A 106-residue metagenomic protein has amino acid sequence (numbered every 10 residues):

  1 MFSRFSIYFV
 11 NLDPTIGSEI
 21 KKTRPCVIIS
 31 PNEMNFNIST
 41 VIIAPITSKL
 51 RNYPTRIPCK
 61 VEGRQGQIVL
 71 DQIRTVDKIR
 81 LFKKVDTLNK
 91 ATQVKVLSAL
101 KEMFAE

Functional and structural regions predicted by a protein language model:
M1-E106: Conserved functional hotspots at enzyme active or ligand-binding sites that engage polyanionic ligands
